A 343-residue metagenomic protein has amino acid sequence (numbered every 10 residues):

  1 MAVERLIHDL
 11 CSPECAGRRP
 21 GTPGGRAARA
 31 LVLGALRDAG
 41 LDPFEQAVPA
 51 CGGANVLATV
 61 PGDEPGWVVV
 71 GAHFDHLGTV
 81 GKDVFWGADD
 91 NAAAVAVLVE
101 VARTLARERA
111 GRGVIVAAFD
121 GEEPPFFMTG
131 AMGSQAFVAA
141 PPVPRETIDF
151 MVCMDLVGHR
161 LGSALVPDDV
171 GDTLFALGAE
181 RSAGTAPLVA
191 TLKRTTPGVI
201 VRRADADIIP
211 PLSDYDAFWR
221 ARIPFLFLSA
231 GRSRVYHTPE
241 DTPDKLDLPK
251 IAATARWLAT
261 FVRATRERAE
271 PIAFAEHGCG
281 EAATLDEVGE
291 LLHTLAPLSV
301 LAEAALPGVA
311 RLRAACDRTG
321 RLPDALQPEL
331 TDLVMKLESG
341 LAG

Functional and structural regions predicted by a protein language model:
M1-E4, R19-A30, A88-A96, M128 (+3 more regions): Soluble non-cytosolic domains of exported or imported proteins
L6-D9, E14-P61: A non-catalytic alpha/beta surface segment that caps or lines the substrate-entry region of metallo-dependent hydrolase
H8-A16, L33, R37-F44, E100-A110 (+3 more regions): Sec-exported extracytoplasmic/periplasmic mature domains
A16, P49-A50, D63-E64, F74-G78 (+4 more regions): Solvent-exposed loop/turn segments at secondary-structure junctions within structured extracellular/periplasmic domains
E45, L57, W67-G71, I115-A118 (+3 more regions): Structural recognition of the beta-strand scaffold that forms the well-ordered cores of secreted hydrolase catalytic
G81-E180: Acidic/histidine-rich catalytic neighborhood of metal-dependent amide-processing enzymes
F150, L156-H277: Active-site-adjacent substrate-binding region of metalloamidase/peptidase-like peptide-processing proteins
P271-G343: Acidic, Ser/Thr-rich low-complexity intrinsically disordered segments
